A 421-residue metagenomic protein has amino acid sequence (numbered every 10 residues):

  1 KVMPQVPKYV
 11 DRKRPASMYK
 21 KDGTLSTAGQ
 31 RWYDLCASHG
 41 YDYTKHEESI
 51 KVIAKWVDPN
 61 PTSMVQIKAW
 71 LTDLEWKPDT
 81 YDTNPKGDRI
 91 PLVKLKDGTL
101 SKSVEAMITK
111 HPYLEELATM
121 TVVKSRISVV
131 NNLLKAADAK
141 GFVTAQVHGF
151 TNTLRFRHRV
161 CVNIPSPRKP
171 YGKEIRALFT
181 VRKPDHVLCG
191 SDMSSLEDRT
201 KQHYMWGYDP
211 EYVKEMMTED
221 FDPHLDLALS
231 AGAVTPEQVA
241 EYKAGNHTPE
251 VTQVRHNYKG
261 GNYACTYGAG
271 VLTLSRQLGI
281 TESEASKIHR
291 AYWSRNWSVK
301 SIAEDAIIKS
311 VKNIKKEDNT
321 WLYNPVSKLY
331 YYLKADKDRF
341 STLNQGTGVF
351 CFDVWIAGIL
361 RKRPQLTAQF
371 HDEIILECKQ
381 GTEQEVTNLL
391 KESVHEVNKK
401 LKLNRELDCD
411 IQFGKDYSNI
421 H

Functional and structural regions predicted by a protein language model:
K1-K20, R290-I307, G381-H421: Polymerase palm active-site segment centered on the conserved acidic dipeptide of motif C
V2-H247, D305-E373, N388-E396: Acidic, glycine-rich two-metal-ion catalytic cores of nucleic acid-processing enzymes
T62, T252-N257: Alpha-helix N-cap/N′ positions at the starts of helices
K201, G270-I280, I374-K391: Catalytic palm subdomain of template-directed nucleic-acid polymerases, centered on the conserved carboxylate motif
H256-Y267: Short, amphipathic alpha-helical "recognition" segments used to contact nucleic acids or chromatin
A269, T273-L274, D353, C409: Helix-rich, typically C-terminal accessory recognition domains appended to large enzymatic cores
L278-I288: Short, basic interhelical loop/turn and adjoining N-cap of the next helix at nucleic-acid- or acidic-partner-contacting
